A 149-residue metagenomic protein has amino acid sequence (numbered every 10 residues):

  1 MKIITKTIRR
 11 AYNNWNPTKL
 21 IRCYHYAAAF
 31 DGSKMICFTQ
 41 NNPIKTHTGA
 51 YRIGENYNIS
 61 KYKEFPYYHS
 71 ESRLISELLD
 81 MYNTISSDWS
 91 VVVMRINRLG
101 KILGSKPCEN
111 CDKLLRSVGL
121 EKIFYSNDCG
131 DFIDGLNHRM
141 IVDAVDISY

Functional and structural regions predicted by a protein language model:
M1-Y149: Zinc-dependent deaminase catalytic domain
